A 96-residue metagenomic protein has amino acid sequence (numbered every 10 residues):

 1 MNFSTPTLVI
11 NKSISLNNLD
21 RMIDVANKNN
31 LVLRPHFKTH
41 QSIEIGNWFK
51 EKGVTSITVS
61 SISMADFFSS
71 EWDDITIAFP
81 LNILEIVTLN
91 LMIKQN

Functional and structural regions predicted by a protein language model:
M1-I10: Generic N-terminal amphipathic, Lys/Arg-enriched alpha-helix
T5, L31, F49-E51: Short, basic, glycine/proline-bearing loop/turn elements
L8, L16-L19, L31-L33, L81-L84 (+1 more regions): Generic detector of leucine side chains in alpha-helical contexts
I10-N11, L33-R34, G53: A generic structural signal for short
I14-E44: N-terminal glycine-rich anion-binding loops that anchor highly charged ligand groups
H36-N96: Active-site-proximal beta-alpha core segment in soluble small-molecule metabolic enzymes
